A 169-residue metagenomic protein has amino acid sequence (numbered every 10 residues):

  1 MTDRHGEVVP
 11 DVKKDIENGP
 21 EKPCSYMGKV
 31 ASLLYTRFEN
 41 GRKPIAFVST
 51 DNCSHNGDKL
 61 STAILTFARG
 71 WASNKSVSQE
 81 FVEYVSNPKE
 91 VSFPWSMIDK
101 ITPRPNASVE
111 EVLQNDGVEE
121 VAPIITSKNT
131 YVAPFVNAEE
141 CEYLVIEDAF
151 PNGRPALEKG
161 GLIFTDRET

Functional and structural regions predicted by a protein language model:
M1-T169: Substrate/ligand-engaging "lid" and interaction regions
